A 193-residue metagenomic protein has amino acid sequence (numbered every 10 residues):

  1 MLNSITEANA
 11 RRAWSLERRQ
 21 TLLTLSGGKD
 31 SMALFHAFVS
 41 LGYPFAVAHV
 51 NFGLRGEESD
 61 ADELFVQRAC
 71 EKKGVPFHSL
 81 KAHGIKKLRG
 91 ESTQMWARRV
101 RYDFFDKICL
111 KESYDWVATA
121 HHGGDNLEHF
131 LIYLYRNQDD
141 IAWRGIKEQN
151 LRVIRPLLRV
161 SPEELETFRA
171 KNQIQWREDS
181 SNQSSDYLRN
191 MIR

Functional and structural regions predicted by a protein language model:
M1-R193: Core alpha/beta nucleotide-donor-binding catalytic domains of modification enzymes
